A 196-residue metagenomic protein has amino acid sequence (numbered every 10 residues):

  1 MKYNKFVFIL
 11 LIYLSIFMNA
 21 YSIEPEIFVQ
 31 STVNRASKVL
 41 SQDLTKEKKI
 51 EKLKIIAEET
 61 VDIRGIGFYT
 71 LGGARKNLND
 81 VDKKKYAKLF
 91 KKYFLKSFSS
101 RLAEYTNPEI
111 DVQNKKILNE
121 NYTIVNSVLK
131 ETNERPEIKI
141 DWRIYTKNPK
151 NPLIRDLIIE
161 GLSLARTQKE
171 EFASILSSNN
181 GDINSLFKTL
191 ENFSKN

Functional and structural regions predicted by a protein language model:
M1-K5: Positively charged n-region of N-terminal signal peptides that target proteins for export
V7-F17: Bacterial N-terminal signal peptides
A20-S22: Boundary at the C-terminal end of the N-terminal hydrophobic targeting segment
E24-L102: Early exported N-terminus immediately downstream of N-terminal targeting peptides
R75, K92-Y93, E131-T132, E160-L164: Solvent-exposed loop/turn segments at secondary-structure junctions within structured extracellular/periplasmic domains
K96-I138, T189, F193-N196: Surface-exposed, charged secondary-structure patches
E137-R166: Short beta-strand edge/turn micro-motifs at domain boundaries
D156-N196: Low-complexity, intrinsically disordered terminal/linker segments enriched in charged and Gly/Pro repeats
